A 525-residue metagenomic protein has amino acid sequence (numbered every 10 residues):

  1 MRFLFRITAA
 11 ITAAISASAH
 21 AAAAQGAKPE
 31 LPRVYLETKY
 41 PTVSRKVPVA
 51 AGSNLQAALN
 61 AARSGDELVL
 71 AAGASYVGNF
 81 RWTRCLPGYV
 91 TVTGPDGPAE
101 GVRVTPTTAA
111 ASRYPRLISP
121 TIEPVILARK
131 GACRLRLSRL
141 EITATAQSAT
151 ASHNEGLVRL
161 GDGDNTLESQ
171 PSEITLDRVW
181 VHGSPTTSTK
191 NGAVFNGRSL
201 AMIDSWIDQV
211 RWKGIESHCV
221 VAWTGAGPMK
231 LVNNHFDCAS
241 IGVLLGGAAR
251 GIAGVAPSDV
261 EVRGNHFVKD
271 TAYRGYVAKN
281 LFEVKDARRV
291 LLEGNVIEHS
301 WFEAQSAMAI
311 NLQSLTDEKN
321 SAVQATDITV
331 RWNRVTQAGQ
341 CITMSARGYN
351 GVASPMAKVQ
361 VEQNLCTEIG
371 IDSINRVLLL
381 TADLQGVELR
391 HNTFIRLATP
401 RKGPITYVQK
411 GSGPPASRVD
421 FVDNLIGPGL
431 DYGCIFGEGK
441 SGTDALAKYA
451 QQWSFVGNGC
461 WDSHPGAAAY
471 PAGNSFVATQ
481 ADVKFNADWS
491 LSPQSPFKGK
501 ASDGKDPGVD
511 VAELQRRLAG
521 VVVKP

Functional and structural regions predicted by a protein language model:
R6-S16: Bacterial N-terminal signal peptides
Q25-R45, P414-D423, G427-P525: Acidic, glycine- and Ser/Thr-rich low-complexity intrinsically disordered tracts in extracellular/secreted proteins
Y40, R45-K46, R63-A72, Y76-R116 (+3 more regions): Beta-solenoid repeat scaffold
R63, A71, P87, R129-A132 (+34 more regions): Parallel beta-helix/beta-solenoid
A99, A144, A149, G183 (+20 more regions): Residues in short coils/turns that link rungs of repeat/solenoid architectures in beta-rich domains
A110-L281: Right-handed parallel beta-helix
C238-V243, G247, A256-Q385: Beta-propeller domains
